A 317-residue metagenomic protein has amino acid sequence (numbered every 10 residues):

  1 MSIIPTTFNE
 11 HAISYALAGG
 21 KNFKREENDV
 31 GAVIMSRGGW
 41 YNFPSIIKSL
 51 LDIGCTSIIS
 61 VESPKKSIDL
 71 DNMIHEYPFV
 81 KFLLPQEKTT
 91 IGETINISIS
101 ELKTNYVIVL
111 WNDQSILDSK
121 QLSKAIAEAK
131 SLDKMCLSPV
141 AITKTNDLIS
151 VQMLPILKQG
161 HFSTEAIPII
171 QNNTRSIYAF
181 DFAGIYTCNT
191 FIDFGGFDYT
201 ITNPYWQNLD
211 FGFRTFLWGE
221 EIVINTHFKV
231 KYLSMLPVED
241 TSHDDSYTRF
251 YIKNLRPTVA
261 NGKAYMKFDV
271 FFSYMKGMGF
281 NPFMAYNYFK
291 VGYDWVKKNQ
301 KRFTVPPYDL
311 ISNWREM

Functional and structural regions predicted by a protein language model:
M1-K48: N-proximal low-complexity "stem/linker" segments adjacent to membrane-targeting elements
L50-L84: Acidic donor-binding segment of Leloir-type glycosyltransferases
P85-L102: Glycine-rich, basic loop-to-helix element that forms the pyrophosphate-binding segment of sugar-nucleotide handling
N105-S115: Short beta-strand-to-loop acidic/aromatic patch adjacent to the donor-nucleotide binding site
L137-M153: Short beta-strand-to-loop element that shapes/binds the nucleotide-sugar donor at the catalytic cleft/hinge
A166-Y186: A recurrent flexible, glycine/aromatic-enriched loop bordering the glycosyltransferase active site that acts as
Y178-A179, A183-G184, T190, F194 (+1 more regions): A short, conserved alpha-helix in the catalytic core of glycosyltransferases
I222-M317: Active-site-adjacent helix/loop segment of glycosyltransferases that harbors family-specific signature motifs
